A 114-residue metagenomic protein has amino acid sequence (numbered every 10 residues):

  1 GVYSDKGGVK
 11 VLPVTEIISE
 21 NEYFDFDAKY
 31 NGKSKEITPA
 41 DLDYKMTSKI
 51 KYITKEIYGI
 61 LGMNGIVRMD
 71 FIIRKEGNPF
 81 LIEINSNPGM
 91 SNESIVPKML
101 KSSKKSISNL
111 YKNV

Functional and structural regions predicted by a protein language model:
G1-D27, M69, P79-N85: Beta-strand scaffold of nucleotide-dependent catalytic cores
V2, G59-M90, L100: Conserved metal-phosphate-binding beta-hairpin within the catalytic cores of diverse ATP-dependent phosphoryl-transfer
T15, T54-Y58, Y111: Generic hydrophobic alpha-helical scaffold/packing signal
I17-E20, G32, M90: Active-site/binding-pocket entry motifs
Y23, M90-I95: Cytochrome P450 core scaffold surrounding the K-helix E-X-X-R motif and the conserved "meander" helix-loop region
Y30-R74: A long amphipathic alpha-helix within ATP-dependent nucleotide-binding catalytic cores
T47, G89-N92, K104: Short amphipathic alpha-helix initiation/capping segments at coil-to-helix junctions
S94-V114: Generic C-terminus detector
